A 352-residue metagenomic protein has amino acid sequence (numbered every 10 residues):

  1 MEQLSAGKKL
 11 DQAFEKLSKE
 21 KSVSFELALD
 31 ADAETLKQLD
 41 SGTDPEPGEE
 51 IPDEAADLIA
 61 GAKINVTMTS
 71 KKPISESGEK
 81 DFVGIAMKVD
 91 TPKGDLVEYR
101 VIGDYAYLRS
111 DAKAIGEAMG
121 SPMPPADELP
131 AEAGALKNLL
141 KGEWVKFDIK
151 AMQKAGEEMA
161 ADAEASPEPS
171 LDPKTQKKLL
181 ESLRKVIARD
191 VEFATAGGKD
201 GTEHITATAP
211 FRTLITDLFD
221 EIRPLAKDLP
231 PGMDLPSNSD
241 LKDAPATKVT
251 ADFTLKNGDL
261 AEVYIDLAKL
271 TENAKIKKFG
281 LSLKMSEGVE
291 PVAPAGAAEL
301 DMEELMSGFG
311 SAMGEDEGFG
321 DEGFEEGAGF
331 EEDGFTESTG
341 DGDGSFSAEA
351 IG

Functional and structural regions predicted by a protein language model:
M1-G352: Subset-of-secretome marker
